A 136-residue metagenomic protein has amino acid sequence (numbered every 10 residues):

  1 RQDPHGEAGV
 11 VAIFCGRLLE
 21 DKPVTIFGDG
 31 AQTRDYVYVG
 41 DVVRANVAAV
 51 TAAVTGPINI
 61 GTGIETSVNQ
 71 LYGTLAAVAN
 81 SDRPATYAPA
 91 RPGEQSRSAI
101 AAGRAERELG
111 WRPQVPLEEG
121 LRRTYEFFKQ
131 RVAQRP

Functional and structural regions predicted by a protein language model:
R1-A8: Flexible, glycine-rich beta-alpha linker
V10, G16-P136: C-terminal substrate-binding subdomain of Rossmann-fold SDR/epimerase-dehydratase oxidoreductases
